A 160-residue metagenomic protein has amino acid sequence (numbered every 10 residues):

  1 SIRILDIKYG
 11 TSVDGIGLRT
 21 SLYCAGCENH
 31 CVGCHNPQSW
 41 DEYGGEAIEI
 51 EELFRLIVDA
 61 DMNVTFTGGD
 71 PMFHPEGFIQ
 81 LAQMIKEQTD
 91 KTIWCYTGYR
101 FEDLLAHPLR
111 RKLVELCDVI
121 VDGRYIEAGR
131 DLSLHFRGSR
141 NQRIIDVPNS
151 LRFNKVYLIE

Functional and structural regions predicted by a protein language model:
S1, D90, L116-C117, N141: A generic structural signal for alpha->beta connector loops
I2-L5, L18, N36-R110: Conserved Radical SAM active-site core
R3-H30: N-terminal pre-triad scaffold of radical SAM enzymes
Y23, R110-V114, G138-R140: Short, hinge-like loop/turn segments at secondary-structure boundaries
F54-V58, A106-G129: Structural recognition of alpha->loop->beta junctions
M62-F66, T92, V121-E127, L151-I159: Conserved C-terminal portion of the radical SAM core fold that forms the substrate/S-adenosylmethionine-binding
H74-T89, R130-E160: P-loop/Walker A phosphate-binding loop and immediately adjacent motor/lid segment at beta-alpha junctions
